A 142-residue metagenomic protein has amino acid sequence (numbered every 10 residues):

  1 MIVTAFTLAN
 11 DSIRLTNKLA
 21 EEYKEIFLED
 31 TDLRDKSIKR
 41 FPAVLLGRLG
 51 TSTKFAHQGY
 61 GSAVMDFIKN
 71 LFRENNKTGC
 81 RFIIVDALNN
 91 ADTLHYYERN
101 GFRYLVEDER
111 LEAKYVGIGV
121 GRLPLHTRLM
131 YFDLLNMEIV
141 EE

Functional and structural regions predicted by a protein language model:
M1-V3: Glycine-rich acetyl-CoA-binding "A-motif" of GNAT/NAT acetyltransferases
A5-R48, E112-G117: Conserved acyl-donor/pantetheine-binding loop and adjacent beta-alpha core of acyl/acetyltransferases and related
D35, K54-A56, E74-C80, H95: Acidic/histidine-enriched, beta-strand-rich ligand/metal-binding domains
G47-H57: A short, internal acetyl-CoA/4′-phosphopantetheine-binding micro-motif in the GNAT/acyltransferase core
H57-L71: Conserved acetyl-CoA-binding loop-helix of GNAT-fold acetyltransferases
M65, F72-D86: Conserved GNAT acetyl-CoA-binding A-motif
T78, A87-L111: Conserved active-site alpha-helix within GNAT-family acetyltransferase domains
N100-E142: Charge-rich, low-complexity intrinsically disordered segments
